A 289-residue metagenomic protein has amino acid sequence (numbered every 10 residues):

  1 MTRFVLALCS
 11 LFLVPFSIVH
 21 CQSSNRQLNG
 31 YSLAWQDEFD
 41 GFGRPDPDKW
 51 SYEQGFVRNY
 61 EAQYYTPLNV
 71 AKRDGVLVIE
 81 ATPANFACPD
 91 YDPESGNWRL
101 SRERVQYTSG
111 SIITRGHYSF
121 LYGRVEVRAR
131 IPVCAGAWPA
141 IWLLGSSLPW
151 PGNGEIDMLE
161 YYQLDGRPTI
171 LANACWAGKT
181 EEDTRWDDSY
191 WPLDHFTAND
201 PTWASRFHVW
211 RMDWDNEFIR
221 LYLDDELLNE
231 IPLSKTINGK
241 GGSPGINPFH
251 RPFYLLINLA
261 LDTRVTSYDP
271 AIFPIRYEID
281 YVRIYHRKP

Functional and structural regions predicted by a protein language model:
M1-F4: Positively charged n-region of N-terminal signal peptides that target proteins for export
A7-F16: Bacterial N-terminal signal peptides
I18-H20: Sec/Tat signal peptide C-region and signal peptidase I cleavage site
Q22-P289: GH16 jelly-roll
